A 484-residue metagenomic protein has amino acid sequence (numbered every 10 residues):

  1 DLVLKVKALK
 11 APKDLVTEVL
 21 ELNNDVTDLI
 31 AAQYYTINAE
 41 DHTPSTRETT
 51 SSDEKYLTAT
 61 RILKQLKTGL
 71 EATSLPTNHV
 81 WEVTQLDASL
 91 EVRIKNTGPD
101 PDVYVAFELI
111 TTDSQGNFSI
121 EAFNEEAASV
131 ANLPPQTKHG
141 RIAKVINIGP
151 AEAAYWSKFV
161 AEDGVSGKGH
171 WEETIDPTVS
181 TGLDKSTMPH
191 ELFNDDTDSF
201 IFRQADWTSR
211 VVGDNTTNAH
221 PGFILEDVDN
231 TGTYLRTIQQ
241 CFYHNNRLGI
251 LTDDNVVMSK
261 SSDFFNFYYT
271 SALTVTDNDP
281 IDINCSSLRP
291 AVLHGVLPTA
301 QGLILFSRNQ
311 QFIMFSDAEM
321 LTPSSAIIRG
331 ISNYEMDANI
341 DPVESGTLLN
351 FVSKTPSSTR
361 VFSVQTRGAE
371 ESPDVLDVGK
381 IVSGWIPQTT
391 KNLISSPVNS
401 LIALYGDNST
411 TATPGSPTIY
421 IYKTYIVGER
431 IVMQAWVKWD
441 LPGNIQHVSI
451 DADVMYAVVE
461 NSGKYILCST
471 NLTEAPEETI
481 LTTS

Functional and structural regions predicted by a protein language model:
L2-A8, L22, L29-G232: Long, charge-dense tracts
F118, W156-F159, G164-K185, F200-F202 (+7 more regions): Tryptophan-centered short beta-strand motifs
D198-G222, L251-N278, M314-T322: Beta-propeller domains
H220-N230, I281-C285, I327-S332, V378-S383 (+1 more regions): A short beta-strand motif characteristic of beta-propeller blades
I224-N245, C285-A300, A338-K354, V382-I402 (+2 more regions): Structural signature of eukaryotic scaffold interfaces centered on beta-propeller domains
C241-D277, A326-L349, P356: Carboxylate/His-rich catalytic cores and anion/metal-binding grooves
D254, N309, D317, T355 (+2 more regions): Residue-level signature of beta-propeller blades and closely related beta-rich strand-turn architectures in secreted
S357-S484: Beta-sheet repeat architectures centered on beta-propellers
